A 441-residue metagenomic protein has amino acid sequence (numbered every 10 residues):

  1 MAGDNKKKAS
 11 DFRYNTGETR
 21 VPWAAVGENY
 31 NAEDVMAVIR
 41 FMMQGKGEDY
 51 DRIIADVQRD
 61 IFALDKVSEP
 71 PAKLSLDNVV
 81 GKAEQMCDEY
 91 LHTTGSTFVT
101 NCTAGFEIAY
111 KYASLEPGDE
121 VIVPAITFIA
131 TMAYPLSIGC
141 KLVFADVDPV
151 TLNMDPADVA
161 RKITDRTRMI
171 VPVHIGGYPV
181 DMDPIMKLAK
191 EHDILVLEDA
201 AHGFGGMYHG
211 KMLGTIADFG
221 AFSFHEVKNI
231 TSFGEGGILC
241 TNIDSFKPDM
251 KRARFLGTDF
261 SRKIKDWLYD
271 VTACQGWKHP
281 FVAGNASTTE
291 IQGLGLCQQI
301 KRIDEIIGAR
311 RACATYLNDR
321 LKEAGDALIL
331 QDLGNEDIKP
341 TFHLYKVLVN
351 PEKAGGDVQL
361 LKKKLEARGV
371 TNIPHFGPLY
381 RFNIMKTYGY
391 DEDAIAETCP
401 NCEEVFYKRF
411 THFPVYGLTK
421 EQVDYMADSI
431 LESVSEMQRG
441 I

Functional and structural regions predicted by a protein language model:
M1-A104, T419-D428, E432-I441: Conserved PLP-binding active-site segment in aminotransferase class I/II-type PLP enzymes
M1-K8, A354, A367, T387-I441: PLP-dependent enzyme catalytic core of the Aspartate aminotransferase-like
A2-A25, N31, G203-H209, I216-L344 (+1 more regions): Active-site region of PLP-dependent enzymes
C87, G105, V121, G139 (+15 more regions): Generic structural signal for small/hydrophobic residues in well-ordered secondary structure, especially within
E107-K162, V171, L365: Conserved PLP-anchoring active-site segment centered on the Schiff-base-forming lysine
I138, E191-H192, R368: Helix C-cap/helix->beta junction micro-motif
V150-S232, I238-P248: Active-site phosphate-binding strand-loop segment of PLP-dependent enzymes
T258-D270, Y316, R320, L361-N401 (+2 more regions): Conserved PLP cofactor-binding pocket of PLP-dependent enzymes
